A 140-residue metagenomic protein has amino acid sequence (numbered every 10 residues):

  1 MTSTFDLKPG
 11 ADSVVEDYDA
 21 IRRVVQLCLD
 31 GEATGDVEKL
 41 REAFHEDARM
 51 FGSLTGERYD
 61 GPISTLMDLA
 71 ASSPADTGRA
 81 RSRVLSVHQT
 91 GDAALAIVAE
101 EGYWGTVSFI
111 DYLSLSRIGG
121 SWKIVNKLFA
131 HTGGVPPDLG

Functional and structural regions predicted by a protein language model:
M1-E38, E42-E46, V135-G140: Short, low-complexity N-terminal intrinsically disordered segments enriched in polar/charged residues
T2-S3, S108-P136: Short beta-strand edge/turn micro-motifs at domain boundaries
E16-R23, R49-S108: Surface-exposed, charged secondary-structure patches
E32-G35, Y103, G119: Residue-level signal for short amphipathic helical patches enriched in basic/charged and nearby hydrophobic residues
F44, E100-G102, L128-F129: Short beta-strand segments enriched in hydrophobic/aromatic residues within well-folded beta-rich domains
F44, G52-L54, R117: Generic secondary-structure microfeatures
E57-D60, L69, L113-L115, K123 (+1 more regions): Short, charged/polar low-complexity linear motifs in solvent-exposed/disordered segments
